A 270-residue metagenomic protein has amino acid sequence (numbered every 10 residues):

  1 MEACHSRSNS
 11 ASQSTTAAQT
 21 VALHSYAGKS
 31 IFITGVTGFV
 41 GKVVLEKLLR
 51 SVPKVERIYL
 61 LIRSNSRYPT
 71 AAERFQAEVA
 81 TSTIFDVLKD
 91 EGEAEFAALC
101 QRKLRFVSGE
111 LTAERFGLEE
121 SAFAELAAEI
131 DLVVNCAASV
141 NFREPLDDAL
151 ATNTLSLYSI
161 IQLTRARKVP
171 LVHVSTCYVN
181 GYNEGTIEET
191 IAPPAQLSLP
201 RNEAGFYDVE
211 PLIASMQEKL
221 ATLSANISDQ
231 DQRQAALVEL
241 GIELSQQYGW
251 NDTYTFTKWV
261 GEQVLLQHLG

Functional and structural regions predicted by a protein language model:
M1-S139, L146, L150, L163-P170 (+1 more regions): N-terminal Rossmann/SDR dinucleotide-binding element
T37, G41-L45, S51, T255 (+2 more regions): Segments forming glycine/polar-rich beta-alpha architectures that bind adenosine-containing cofactors
E114, N135-R143, A236-Y248: Short glycine/proline-rich turn/loop motifs
L132, D148-S159, V174, Y178 (+1 more regions): Glycine-rich NAD(P)-binding loop of the Rossmann-fold in SDR/ketoreductase-type enzymes
R143, G181, V264-H268: Helix-loop junctions at the membrane interface of multi-pass solute transporters
S156, I160-T164, L265: Hydrophobic positions on the long internal alpha-helix of Rossmann-like NAD(P)-dependent oxidoreductase domains
T222-N226, R233-Q234, V238, E243-T253 (+1 more regions): Conserved beta-loop-beta element that borders a ligand/cofactor-binding pocket
